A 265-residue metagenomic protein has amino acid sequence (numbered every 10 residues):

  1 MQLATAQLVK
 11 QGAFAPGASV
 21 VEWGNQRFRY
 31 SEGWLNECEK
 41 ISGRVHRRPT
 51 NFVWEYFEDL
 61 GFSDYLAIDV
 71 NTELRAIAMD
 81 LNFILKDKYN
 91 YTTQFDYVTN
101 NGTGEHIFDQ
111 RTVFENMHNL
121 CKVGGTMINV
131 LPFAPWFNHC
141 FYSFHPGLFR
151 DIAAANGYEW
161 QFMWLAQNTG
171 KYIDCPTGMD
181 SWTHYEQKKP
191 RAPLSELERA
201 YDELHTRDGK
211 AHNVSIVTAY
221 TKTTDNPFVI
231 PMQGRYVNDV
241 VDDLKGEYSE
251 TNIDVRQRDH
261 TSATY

Functional and structural regions predicted by a protein language model:
M1-Q11: A short, well-structured juxtamembrane/interface segment
A13-K40, R44-H46: Conserved class I S-adenosyl-L-methionine
A18-W23, R48-N138: Conserved SAM-binding loop
R29-E32, L74-I77, L85, I107 (+3 more regions): Short catalytic/ligand-binding loop motif for oxyanion handling, primarily in non-cytosolic enzymes, centered on
G33-Y56, N82, N238-K245: Adenosine ribonucleotide-centric catalytic and binding domains
A134, C140-Q167, D174-Q187: Conserved Class I S-adenosyl-L-methionine
P176-Y265: Core SAM-dependent methyltransferase catalytic element
